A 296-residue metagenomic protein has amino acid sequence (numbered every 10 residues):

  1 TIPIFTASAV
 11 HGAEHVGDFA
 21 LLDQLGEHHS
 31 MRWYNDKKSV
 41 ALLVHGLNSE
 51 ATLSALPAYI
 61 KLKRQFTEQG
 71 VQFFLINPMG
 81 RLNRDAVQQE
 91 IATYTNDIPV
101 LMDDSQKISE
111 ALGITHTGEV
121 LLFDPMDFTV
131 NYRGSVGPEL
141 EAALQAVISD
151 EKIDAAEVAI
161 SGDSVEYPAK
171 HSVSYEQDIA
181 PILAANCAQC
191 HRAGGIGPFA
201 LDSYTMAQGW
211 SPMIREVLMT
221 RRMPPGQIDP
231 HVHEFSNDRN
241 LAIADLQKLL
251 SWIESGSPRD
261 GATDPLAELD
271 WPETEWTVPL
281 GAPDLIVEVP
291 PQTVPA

Functional and structural regions predicted by a protein language model:
T1-T6: Bacterial N-terminal signal peptides
A9-G12: Boundary at the C-terminal end of the N-terminal hydrophobic targeting segment
G17, T95-P99, I114-L121, T220-P224: Structural micro-motif
F19-V40, H171-Q177: A short beta-strand-turn-helix
Y34-S54: Short active-site neighborhood of thiol/selenol oxidoreductases, capturing the structured segment around
L53-Y94, L101-A111: Structural microenvironment flanking redox-active thiols in thiol-disulfide oxidoreductases
D104-E166: Thiol/selenol-based redox catalytic cores and closely related redox-interacting motifs
A155-P295: Aromatic- and Gly/Pro-enriched helix-to-coil junctions and flexible linker segments
